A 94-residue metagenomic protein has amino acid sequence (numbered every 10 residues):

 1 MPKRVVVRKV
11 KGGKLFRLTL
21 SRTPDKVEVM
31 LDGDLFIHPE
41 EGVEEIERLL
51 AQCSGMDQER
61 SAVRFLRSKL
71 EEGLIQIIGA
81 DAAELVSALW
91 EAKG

Functional and structural regions predicted by a protein language model:
M1-K26: Structured beta-strand/loop patches that form or line metal/cofactor-binding pockets in enzymes
R17-G94: Active-site- and interface-proximal helix/loop "cap" or "latch" segments in soluble metabolic and energy-transducing
